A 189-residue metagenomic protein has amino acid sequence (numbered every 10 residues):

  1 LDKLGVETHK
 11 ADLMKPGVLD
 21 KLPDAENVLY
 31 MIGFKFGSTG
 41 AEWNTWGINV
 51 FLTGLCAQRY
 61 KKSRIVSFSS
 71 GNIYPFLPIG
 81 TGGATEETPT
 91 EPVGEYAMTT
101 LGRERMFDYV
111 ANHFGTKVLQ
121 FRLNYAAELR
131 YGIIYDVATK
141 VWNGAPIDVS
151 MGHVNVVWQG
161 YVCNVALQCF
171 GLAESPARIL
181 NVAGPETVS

Functional and structural regions predicted by a protein language model:
K3-I48: NAD(P)H-binding glycine-rich loop region in Rossmannoid oxidoreductase-like domains and their noncatalytic homologs
V28-I32, I65-G71, F121-L123: SDR active-site strand-loop-helix element
I48-L52, R64, G102-R103, W158-Y161: Conserved cofactor-binding/catalytic machinery of classical short-chain dehydrogenase/reductase
L52-Y60, M106-F107, V165: Hydrophobic positions on the long internal alpha-helix of Rossmann-like NAD(P)-dependent oxidoreductase domains
G54-E95: Conserved Rossmann-fold NAD(P)-dependent oxidoreductase catalytic core, especially the SDR/UDP-sugar
E95, T99-G102: Active-site helix of classical SDR
R105-Y161, L167: NAD(P)-dependent short-chain dehydrogenase/reductase
V165-S189: Mid/C-terminal beta-alpha module of Rossmann-like enzyme folds, strongest in SDR-family dehydrogenases/epimerases
